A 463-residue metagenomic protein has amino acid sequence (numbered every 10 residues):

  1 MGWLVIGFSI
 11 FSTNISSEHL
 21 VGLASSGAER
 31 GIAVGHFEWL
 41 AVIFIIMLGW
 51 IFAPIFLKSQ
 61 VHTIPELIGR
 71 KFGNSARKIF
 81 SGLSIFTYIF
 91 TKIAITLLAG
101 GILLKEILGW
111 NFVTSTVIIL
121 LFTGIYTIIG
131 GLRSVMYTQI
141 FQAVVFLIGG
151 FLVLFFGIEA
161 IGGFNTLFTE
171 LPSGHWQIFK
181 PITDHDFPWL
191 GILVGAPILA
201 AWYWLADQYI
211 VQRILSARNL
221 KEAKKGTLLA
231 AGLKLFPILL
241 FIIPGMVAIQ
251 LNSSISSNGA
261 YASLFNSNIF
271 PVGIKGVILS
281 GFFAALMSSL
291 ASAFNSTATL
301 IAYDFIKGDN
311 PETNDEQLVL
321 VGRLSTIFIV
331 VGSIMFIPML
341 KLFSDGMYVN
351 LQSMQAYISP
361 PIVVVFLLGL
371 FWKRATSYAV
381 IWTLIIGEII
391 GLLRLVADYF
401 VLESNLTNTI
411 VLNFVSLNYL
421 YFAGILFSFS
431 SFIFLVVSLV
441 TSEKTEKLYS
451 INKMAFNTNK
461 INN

Functional and structural regions predicted by a protein language model:
M1-N463: Membrane-embedded helix-loop-helix hairpins and adjacent transmembrane boundary segments in multi-pass transporters
